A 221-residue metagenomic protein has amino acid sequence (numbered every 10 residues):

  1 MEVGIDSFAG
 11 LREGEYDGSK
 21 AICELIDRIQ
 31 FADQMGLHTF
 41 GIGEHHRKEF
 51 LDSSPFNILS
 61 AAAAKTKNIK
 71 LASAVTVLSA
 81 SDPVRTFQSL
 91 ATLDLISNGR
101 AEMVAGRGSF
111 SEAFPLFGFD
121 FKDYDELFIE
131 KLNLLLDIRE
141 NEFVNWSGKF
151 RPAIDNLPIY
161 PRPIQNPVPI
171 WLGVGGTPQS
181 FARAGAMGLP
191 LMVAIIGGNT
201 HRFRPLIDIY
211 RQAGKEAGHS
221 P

Functional and structural regions predicted by a protein language model:
M1, D82-L189, H201-D208, E216-A217: Internal, glycine-rich beta/alpha segment that forms the wall or movable "lid" of small-molecule/cofactor binding
M1-K70, N166-V168: N-terminal beta1-alpha1-beta2 module of alpha/beta enzyme domains
V3-S7, F40-I42, L71-S73, A101-A105 (+2 more regions): Hydrophobic faces of well-ordered beta-strands that scaffold small-molecule active sites in alpha/beta enzyme cores
F8-G10, H45-R47, T76-L78, G106-F110 (+2 more regions): Active-site beta-loop-alpha junctions enriched in small/polar residues
E15-S19, L51-S53, P83-V84, L116-G118 (+1 more regions): Short, solvent-exposed loop/turn segments at secondary-structure boundaries
Y16, A72-A80: The substrate-binding groove and active-site-proximal loops of carbohydrate-active enzymes, especially glycoside
L51-I58, G198-Q212: Active-site-adjacent beta->alpha loops and helix N-cap segments on the catalytic face of soluble alpha/beta enzymes
T66-I69, E142, A213-S220: Short helix-capping segments at alpha-helix termini
